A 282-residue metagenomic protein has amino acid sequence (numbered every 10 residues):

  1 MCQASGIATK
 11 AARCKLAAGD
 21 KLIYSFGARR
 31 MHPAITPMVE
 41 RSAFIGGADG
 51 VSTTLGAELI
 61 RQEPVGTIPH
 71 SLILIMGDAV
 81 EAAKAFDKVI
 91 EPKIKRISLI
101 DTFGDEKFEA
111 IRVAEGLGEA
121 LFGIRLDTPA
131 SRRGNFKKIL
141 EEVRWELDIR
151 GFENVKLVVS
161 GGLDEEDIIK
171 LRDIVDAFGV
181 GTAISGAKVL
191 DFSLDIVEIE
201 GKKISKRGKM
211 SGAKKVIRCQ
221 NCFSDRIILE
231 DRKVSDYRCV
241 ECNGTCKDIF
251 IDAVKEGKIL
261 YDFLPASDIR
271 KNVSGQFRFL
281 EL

Functional and structural regions predicted by a protein language model:
M1-R150, E165-E166, K170: Buried, small/hydrophobic-residue-enriched core segments of structured protein domains
A12, K156-V158: Residue-level detector of intrinsically disordered/flexible regions characterized by low predicted structural confidence
F26, T67, S160, V180-G181: Generic beta-sheet signal
D101, V158-S160: Structural motif
G134-V155, L163-L282: Gly/Ser/Thr/Ala-enriched C-terminal appendages of enzymes
